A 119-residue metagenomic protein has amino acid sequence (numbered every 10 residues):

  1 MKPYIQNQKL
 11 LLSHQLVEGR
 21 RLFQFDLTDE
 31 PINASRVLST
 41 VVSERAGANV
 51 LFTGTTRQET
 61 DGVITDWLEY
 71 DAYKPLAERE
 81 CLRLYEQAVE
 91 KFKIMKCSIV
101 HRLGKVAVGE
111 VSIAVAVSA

Functional and structural regions predicted by a protein language model:
K2-V111: N-terminal, polar/charged subdomain of small-to-medium soluble alpha/beta proteins
S112-A119: Short glycine-rich or small-residue beta-strand-to-loop segments that form or flank ligand, phosphate, metal/Fe-S
